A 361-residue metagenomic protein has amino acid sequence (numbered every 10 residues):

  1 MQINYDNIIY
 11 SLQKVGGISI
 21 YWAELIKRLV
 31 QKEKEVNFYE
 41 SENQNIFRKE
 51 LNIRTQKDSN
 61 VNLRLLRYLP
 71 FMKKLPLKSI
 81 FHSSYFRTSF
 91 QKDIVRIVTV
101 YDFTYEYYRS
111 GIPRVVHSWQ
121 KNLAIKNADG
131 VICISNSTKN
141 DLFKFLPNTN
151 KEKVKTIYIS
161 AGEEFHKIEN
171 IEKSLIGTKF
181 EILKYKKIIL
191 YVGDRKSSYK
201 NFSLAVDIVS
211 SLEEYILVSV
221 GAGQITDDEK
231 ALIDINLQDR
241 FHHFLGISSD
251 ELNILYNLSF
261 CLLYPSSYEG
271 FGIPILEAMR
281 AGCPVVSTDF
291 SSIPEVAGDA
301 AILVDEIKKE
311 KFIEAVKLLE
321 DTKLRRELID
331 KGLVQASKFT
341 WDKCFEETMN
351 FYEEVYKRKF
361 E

Functional and structural regions predicted by a protein language model:
M1-E361: Carbohydrate transferase catalytic cores enriched for Leloir-type hexosyltransferases
